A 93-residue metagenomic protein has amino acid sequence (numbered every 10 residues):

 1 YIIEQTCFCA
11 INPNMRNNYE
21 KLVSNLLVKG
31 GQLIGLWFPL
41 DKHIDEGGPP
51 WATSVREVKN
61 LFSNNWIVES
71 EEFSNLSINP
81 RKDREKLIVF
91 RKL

Functional and structural regions predicted by a protein language model:
I3: A conserved beta-strand element that flanks and buttresses the S-adenosyl-L-methionine
T6-A10: Short catalytic micro-motifs in class I SAM-dependent methyltransferases
I11-L93: Class I (Rossmann-like) S-adenosyl-L-methionine-dependent methyltransferase catalytic domain, capturing the SAM-binding
